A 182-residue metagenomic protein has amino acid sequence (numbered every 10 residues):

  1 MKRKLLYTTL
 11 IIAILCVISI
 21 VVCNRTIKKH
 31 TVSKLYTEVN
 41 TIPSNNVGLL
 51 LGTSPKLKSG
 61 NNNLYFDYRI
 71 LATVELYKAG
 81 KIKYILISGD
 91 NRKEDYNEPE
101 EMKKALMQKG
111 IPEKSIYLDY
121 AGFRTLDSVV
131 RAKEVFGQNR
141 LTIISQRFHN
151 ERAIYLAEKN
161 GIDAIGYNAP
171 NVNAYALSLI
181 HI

Functional and structural regions predicted by a protein language model:
M1-K2, D67: Intrinsically disordered, low-complexity sequence elements enriched in Ser/Thr/Gly/Pro
K2-V39: N-terminal type II signal-anchor transmembrane helix that functions as the membrane-insertion/stop-transfer segment
R25-L177: A structural signal for short, hydrophobic/glycine-enriched beta-strand patches
I180-I182: Conserved small/polar residues in nucleotide/adenosyl-binding loops
